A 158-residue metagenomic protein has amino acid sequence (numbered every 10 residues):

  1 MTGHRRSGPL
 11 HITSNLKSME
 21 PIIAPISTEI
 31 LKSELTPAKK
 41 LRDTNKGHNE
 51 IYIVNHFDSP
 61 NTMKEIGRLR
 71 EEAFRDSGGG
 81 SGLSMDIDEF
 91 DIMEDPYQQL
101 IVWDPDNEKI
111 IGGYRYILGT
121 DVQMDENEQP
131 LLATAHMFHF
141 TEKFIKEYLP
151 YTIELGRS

Functional and structural regions predicted by a protein language model:
L10-P25, T120-T134: Short charge-dense sequence patches
H11-G47: Short acidic N-proximal helix/loop "leader" segments that mark the beginning of a domain or an inter-domain linker
P37-D88, Q99-I117, D121: Short amphipathic alpha-helix that is part of the acyltransferase structural core
K39-K40, Q98, I145, L155: Glycine/serine-rich loop-strand microenvironments at binding/catalytic pocket rims
K46, E94-D95, E147-P150: A generic fold-level signal
G79-I87, M93-Y97, E128-K143: Short acidic (Asp/Glu) patches
I111-S158: Conserved acyl-donor/pantetheine-binding loop and adjacent beta-alpha core of acyl/acetyltransferases and related
